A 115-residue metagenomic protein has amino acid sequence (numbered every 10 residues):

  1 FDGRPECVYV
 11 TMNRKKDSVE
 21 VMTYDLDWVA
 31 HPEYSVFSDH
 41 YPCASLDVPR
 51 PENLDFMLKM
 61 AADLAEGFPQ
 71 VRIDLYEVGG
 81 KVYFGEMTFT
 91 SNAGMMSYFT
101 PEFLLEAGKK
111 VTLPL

Functional and structural regions predicted by a protein language model:
F1-E6, T11-K16, V71, Y76-Y83 (+1 more regions): Short, solvent-exposed loop/turn segments at secondary-structure junctions
F1-Y41: Phosphate-binding site of ATP-dependent enzymes
V19-M22, S38, L75, M87-F89 (+1 more regions): General "foldedness" signal
D25-V82: A long amphipathic alpha-helix within ATP-dependent nucleotide-binding catalytic cores
K81-L115: C-terminal active-site "lid" helix and adjoining low-complexity regulatory extension at the edge of ATP-using catalytic
